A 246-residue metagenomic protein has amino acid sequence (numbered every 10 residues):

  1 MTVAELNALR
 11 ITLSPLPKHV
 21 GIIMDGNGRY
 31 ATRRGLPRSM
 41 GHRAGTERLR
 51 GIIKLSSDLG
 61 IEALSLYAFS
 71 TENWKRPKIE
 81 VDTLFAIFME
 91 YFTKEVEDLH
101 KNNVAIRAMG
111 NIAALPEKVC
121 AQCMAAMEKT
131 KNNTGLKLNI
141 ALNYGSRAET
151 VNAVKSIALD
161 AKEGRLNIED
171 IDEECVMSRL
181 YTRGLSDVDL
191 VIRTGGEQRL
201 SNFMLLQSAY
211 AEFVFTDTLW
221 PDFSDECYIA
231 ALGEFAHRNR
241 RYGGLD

Functional and structural regions predicted by a protein language model:
M1-D246: Flexible, compositionally biased loop and terminal segments
